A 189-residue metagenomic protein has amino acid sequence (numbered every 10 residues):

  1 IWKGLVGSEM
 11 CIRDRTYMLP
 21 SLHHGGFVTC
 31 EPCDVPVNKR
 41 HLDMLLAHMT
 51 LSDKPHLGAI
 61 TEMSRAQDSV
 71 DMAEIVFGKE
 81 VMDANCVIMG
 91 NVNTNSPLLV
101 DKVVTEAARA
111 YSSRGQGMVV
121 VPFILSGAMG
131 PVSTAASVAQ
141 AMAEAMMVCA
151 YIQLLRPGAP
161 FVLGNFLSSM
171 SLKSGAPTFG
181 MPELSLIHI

Functional and structural regions predicted by a protein language model:
I1, L5, H48, E144 (+1 more regions): Residue-level signal for functionally critical sites in structured catalytic/ligand-binding pockets
I1-G7, I12, I187-H188: Single conserved hydrophobic/aromatic residue that forms the stacking wall/gate of nucleotide- or nucleobase-binding
S8-E9, R13-P131, A135: Catalytic alpha/beta active-site cores
N91-I187: Glycine-rich anion/phosphate-binding loop at the beta-strand->alpha-helix junction
